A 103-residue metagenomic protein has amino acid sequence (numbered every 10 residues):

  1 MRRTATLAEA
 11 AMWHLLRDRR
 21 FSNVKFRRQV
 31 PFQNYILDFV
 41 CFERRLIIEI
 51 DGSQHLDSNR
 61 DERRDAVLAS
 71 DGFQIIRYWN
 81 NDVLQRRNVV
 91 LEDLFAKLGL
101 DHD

Functional and structural regions predicted by a protein language model:
M1-T6, R28-L100: Basic, amphipathic alpha-helical patches used to engage nucleic acids or provide basic targeting signals, exemplified
M1-V24, G99-D103: Solvent-exposed, charged helical/coil patches that constitute nucleic-acid or partner-interaction surfaces
